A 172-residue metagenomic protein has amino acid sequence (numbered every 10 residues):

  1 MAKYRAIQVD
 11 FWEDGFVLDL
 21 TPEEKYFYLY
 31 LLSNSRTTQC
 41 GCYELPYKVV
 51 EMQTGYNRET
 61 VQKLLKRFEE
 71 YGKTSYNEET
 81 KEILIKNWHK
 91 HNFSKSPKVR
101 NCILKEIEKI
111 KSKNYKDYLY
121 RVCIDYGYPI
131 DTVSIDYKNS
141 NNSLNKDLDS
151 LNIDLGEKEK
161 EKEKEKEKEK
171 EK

Functional and structural regions predicted by a protein language model:
M1-F11: Long, low-complexity, charged/polar intrinsically disordered regions in eukaryotic proteins
A6-Q8, Y43, Y76, I103: Generic preference for hydrophobic/aromatic residues in regular secondary structure cores
V9, L31-S33, N142: Short linear sequence elements within intrinsically disordered, low-complexity coil regions
E13-D14, S112: Polar helix-capping/helix-linker motif
D14-K25, S33-F93: Winged helix-turn-helix DNA-binding recognition segment
E59, S94-K172: Charged low-complexity intrinsically disordered patches
